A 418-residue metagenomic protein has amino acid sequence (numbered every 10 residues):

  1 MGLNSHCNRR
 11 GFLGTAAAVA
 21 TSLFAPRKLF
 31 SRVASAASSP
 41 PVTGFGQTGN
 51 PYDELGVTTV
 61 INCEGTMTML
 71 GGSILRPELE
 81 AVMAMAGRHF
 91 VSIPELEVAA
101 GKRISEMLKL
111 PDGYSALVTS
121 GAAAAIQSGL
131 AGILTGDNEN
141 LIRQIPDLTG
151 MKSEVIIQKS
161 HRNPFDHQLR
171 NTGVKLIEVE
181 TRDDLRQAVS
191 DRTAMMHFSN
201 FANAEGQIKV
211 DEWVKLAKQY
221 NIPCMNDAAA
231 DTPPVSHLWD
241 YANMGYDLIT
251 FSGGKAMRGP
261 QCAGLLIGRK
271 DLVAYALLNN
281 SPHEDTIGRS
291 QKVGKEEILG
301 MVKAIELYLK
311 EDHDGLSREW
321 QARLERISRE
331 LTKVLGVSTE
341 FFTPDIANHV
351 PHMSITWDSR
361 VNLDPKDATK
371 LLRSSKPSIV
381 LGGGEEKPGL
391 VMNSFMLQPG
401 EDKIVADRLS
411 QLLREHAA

Functional and structural regions predicted by a protein language model:
M1-V19: N-terminal secretory signal peptides and thylakoid transit peptides that target proteins across membranes
L13-A16, A20, S39-I61, G65-L70 (+6 more regions): Conserved PLP-enzyme active-site core in the AAT-like
R27-S38: Signal peptide processing junction and immediate N-terminal pro/mature segment of secreted/exported proteins
P51, E330-Q411: Conserved C-terminal alpha-helix-loop-beta "cap" of PLP-dependent enzymes that closes/shapes the active-site mouth
T59-M69, E80-G87, H352: Generic N-terminal amphipathic, Lys/Arg-enriched alpha-helix
I74, E80-A81, R88-V91, E95-G101: Metallocofactor- and cofactor-centric catalytic cores in central/energy metabolism, strongly enriched
I93-V98, G113-A116, G288-Q291, E311-W320 (+3 more regions): Flexible, glycine/charged-enriched surface loops at secondary-structure junctions
I305-R329: Structural signature of PLP-dependent enzymes
